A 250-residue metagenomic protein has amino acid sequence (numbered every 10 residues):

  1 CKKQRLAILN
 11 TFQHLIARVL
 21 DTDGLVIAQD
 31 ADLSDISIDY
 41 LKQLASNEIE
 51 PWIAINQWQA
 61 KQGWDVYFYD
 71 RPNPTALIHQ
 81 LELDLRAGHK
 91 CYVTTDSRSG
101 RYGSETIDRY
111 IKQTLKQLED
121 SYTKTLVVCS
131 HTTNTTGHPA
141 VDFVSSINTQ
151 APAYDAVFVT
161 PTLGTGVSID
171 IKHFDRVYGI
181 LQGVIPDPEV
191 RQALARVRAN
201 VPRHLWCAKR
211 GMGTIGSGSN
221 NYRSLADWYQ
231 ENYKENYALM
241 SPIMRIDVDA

Functional and structural regions predicted by a protein language model:
C1-A28: SF2 helicase catalytic motif II
Q29, L33-S37, I78-L115: Conserved strand-helix element at the start of the C-terminal RecA-like helicase core
D32-D84: Interdomain hinge/linker at the junction between the two RecA-like core domains of SF2 helicases
E48-Q57, Y92, L115-T135: Conserved RecA-like helicase motor-core motifs
L85, T123, S130-T132, S145-A151 (+1 more regions): Long, low-complexity intrinsically disordered regions enriched in Ser/Thr/Pro/Gly
D96-S99, T125-D142, T160-L163: Conserved helicase motor
A151-G166: Conserved two-lobed SF2 helicase motor
V167, H173-H204: Conserved SF2 helicase motif VI
